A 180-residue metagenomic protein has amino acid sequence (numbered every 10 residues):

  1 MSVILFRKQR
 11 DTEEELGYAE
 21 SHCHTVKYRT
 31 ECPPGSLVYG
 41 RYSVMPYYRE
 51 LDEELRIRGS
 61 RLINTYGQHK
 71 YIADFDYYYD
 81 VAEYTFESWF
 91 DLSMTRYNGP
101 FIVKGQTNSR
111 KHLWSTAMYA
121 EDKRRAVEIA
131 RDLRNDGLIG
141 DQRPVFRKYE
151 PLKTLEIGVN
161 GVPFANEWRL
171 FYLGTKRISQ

Functional and structural regions predicted by a protein language model:
M1-Y28: Short, charged N-terminal beta->alpha structural module
I4-F6, C32, Y42, E50-N166 (+1 more regions): Active-site nucleotide/adenylate-binding loops and adjacent lid/helix of ATP-dependent enzymes
T12-E13, P46-D52: Short, well-ordered alpha-helical microsegments
S36-L37: Structural motif
R169: Short, surface-exposed charged micro-motifs
